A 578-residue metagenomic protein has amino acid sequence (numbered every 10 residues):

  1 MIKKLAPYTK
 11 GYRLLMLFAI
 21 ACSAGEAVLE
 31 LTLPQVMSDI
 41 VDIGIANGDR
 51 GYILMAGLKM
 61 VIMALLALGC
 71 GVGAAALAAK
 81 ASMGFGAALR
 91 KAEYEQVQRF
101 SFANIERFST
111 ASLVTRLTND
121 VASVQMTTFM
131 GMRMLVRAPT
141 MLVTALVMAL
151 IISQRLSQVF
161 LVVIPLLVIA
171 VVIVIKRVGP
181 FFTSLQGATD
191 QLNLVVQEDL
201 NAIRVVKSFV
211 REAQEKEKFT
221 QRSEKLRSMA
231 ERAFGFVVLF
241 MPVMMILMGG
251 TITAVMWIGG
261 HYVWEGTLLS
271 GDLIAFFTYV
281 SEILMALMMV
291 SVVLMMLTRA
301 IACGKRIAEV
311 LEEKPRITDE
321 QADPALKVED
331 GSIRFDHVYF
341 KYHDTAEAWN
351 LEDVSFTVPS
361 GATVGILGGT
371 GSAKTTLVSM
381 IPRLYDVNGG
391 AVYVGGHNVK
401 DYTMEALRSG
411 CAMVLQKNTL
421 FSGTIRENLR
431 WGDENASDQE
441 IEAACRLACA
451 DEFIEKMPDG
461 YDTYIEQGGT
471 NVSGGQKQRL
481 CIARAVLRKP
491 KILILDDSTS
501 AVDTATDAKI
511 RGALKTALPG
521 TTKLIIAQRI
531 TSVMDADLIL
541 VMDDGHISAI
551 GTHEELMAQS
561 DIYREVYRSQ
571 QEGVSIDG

Functional and structural regions predicted by a protein language model:
M1-G11, L113: A short amphipathic helical element positioned immediately N-terminal to and/or at the very start of a transmembrane
A6, L14-Q35, D39, A56-M60 (+5 more regions): Alpha-helical segments in transporter systems
K10, M16-G73, L77, L150-R155 (+2 more regions): Transmembrane helix-loop-helix hairpins at lipid-water interfaces of multipass membrane proteins, especially the type-1
G11-L14, R99-A103, N119-M132, V136 (+7 more regions): An intracellular "coupling" helix at the cytosolic face of ABC transporter transmembrane type-1 domains
A46-G48, M83, K91-V121, L194-K218 (+4 more regions): Short intracellular "coupling" helices and adjacent cytoplasmic loop segments at the cytosolic face of multi-pass
D49, I53-M55, M148-V162, V171 (+2 more regions): Helix-loop-helix
L326-G578: ABC-type nucleotide-binding domain
